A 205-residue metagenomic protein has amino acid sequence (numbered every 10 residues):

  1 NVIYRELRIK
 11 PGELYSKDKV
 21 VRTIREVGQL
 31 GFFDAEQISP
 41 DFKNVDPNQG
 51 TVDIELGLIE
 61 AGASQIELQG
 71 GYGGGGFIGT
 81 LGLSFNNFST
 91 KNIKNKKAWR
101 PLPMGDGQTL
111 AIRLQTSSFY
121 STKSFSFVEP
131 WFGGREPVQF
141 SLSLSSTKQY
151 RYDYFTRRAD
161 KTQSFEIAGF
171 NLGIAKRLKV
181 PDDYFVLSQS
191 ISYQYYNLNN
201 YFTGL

Functional and structural regions predicted by a protein language model:
N1-K10: N-terminal periplasmic "start-of-domain" segments of outer-membrane beta-barrel proteins
E13-L205: Gram-negative/organellar outer-membrane beta-barrel architecture
